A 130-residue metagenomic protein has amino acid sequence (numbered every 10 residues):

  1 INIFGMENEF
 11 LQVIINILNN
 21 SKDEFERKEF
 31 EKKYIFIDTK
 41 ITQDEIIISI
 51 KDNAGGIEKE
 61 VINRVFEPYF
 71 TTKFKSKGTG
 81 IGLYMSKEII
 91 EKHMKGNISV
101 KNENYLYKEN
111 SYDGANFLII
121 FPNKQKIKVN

Functional and structural regions predicted by a protein language model:
N2-G5, T72: Conserved micro-motifs of the catalytic ATP-binding
F10-I14: A residue-level detector for a conserved hydrophobic packing site within the catalytic ATP-binding domain
K32-D44: Short beta-strand/loop element within the Bergerat-fold HATPase_c
D52: Acidic ATP/Mg2+-coordinating residue in the GHKL
I57-Y69: Short conserved segment of the HATPase_c
G82, S86-K87: Short alpha-helical Gxxx[C/S/T] motif in the catalytic ATP-binding
I90-E91: Detector for a conserved hydrophobic position within an alpha-helical segment of the HATPase_c
M94-K108: Glycine-rich ATP-binding loops of the HATPase_c
